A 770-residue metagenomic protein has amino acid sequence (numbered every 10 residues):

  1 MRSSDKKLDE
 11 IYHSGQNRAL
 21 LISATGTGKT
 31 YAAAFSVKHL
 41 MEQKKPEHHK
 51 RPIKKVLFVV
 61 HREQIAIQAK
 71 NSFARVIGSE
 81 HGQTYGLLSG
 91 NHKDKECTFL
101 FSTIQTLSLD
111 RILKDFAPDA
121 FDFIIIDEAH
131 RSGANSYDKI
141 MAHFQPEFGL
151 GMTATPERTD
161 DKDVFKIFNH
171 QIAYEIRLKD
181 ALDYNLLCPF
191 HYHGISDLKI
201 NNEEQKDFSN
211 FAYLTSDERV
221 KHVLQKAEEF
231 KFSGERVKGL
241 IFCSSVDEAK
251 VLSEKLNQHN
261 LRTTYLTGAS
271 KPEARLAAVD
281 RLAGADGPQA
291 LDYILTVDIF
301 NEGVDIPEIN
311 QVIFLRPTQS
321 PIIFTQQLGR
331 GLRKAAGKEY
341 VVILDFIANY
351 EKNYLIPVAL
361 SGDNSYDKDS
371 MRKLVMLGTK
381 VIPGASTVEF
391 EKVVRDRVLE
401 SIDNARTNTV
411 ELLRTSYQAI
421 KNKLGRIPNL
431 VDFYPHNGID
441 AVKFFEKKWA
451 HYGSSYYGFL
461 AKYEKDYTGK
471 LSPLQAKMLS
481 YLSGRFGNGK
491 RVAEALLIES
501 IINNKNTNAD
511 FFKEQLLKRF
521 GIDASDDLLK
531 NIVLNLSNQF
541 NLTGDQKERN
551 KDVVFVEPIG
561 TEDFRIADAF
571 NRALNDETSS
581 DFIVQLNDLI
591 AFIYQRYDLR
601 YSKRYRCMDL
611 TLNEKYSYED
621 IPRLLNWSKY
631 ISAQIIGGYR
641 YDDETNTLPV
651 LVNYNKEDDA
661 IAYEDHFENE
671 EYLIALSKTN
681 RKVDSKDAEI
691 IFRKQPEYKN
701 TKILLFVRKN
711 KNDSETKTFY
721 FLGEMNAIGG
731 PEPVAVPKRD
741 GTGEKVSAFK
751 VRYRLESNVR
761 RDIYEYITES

Functional and structural regions predicted by a protein language model:
S14-K38: Walker A/P-loop
S89-K93, I112, K250-V251, L261-F300: Conserved helicase ATPase core of P-loop NTP-dependent helicases/translocases
R131-H191: Post-DEXD/H (motif II) to motif III coupling segment of the RecA-like Helicase ATP-binding lobe
I172-L240: Conserved interdomain linker/interface between the two RecA-like ATPase lobes of SF2 helicase motors
E228-E229, S233-G234, S245, L360-A495 (+2 more regions): Long, largely alpha-helical accessory region at the distal end of helicase-like NTP-driven motors
D292-P317, I323-Q326, R330, V341-F346: A short beta-strand element within the Helicase C-terminal
P321-Q326, R330-N364: Conserved segment of the helicase C-terminal RecA-like domain
Y457, L471-L482, A495-L497, D609-T718: Acidic, glycine-rich low-complexity segments with interspersed aromatic residues
